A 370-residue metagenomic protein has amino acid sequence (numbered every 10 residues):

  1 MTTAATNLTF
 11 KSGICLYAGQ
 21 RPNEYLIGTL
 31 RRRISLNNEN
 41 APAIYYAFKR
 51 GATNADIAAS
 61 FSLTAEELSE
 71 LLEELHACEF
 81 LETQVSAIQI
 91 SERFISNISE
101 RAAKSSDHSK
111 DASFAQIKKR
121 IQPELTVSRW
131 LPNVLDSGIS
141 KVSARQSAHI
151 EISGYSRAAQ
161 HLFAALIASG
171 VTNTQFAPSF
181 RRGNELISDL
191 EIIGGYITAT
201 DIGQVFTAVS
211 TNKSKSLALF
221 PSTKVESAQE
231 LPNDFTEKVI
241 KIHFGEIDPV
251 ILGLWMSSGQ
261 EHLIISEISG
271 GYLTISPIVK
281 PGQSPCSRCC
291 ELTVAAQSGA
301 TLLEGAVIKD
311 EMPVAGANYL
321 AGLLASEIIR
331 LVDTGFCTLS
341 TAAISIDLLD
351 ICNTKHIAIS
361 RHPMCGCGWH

Functional and structural regions predicted by a protein language model:
M1-H370: Adenine nucleotide-associated cytosolic modules
